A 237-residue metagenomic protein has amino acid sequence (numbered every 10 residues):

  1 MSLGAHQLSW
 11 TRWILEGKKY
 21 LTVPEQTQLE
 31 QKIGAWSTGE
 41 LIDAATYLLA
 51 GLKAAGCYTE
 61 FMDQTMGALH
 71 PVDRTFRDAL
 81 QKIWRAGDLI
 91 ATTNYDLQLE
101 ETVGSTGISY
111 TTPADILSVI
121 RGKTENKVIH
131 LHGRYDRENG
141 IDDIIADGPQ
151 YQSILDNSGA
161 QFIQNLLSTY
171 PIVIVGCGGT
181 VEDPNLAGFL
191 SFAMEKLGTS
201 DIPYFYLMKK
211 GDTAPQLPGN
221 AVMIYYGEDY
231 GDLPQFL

Functional and structural regions predicted by a protein language model:
M1, Y95, L131-R134: Short loop/turn segments at strand-loop or loop-helix junctions that form parts of catalytic or ligand-binding pockets
M1-V23, T27-E40, A50-K53, P71-D88 (+3 more regions): SIR2/sirtuin-family catalytic core signature
S2-G4, L97-E100: Short, active-site-adjacent cap segments at secondary-structure transitions
T46-D73, G148-S153: Glycine-rich phosphate-binding "P-loop"
H70, Y95-Q98: Short, glycine/charge-rich beta-strand/loop segments that flank catalytic centers and engage negatively charged groups
T93-Y95, C177-G178: Short, well-ordered beta-to-alpha junction loops that form the rim of enzyme active sites and present histidine/acidic
E101-S105, N139-D147, D183-F189: A short secondary-structure junction signal
V128-A160, N165: Glycine-rich phosphate- or other oxyanion-binding loops that anchor nucleotides, phosphorylated ligands
